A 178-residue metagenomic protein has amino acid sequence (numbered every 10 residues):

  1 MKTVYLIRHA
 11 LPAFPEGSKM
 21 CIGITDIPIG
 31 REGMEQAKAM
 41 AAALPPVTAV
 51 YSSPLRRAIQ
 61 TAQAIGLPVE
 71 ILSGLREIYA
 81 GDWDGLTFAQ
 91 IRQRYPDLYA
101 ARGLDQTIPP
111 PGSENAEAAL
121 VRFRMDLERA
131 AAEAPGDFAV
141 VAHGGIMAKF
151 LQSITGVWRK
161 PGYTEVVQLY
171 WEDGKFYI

Functional and structural regions predicted by a protein language model:
K2, I7-E70, G112: Active-site-proximal alpha-helix that buttresses catalytic centers in soluble enzyme cores
V4, A134-G145: Generic beta-sheet signal
A13, R57-I59, E77-I78, I146-A148: Short, active-site-adjacent cap segments at secondary-structure transitions
L44-P46, A130-D137: Glycine-rich phosphate-binding loop signature in dinucleotide/nucleotide-binding domains
S52-S53, V121, V141-A142: Short beta-strand scaffold positions
A64, K149, S153: Active-site signature of alpha/beta-hydrolase-fold catalytic machinery across serine- and Asp/Cys-nucleophile hydrolases
I65-R122: Phosphate-handling substructures
T155-I178: Domain-level recognition of soluble alpha/beta enzyme cores, biased toward histidine phosphatases/phosphomutases
